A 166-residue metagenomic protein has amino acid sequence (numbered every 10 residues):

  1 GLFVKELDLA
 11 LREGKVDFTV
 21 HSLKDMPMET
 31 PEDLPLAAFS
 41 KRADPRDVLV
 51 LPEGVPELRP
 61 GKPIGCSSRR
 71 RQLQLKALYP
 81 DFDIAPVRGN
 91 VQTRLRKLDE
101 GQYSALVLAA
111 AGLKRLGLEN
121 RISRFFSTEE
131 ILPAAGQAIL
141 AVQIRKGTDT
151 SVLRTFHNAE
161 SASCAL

Functional and structural regions predicted by a protein language model:
G1, L36-F39, Q102, R124-F126: Short, hinge-like loop/turn segments at secondary-structure boundaries
G1-A10: Extracytoplasmic small-molecule ligand-binding "clamshell" domains of the periplasmic binding protein/Venus flytrap
L11, P45-E53, T93-K97, L116-L118: Short, charged, surface-exposed secondary-structure boundary motifs
R12, D17-S22, S104-A109: Paired acidic/hydrophobic, glycine-rich loop segments that form the ligand-binding mouth/hinge of periplasmic-binding
L23-M26, T30-F82, L140: A conserved helix-loop-strand patch within extracytoplasmic ligand-binding domains of the periplasmic binding
Q72, A77-L166: Small-molecule-sensing regulatory modules
